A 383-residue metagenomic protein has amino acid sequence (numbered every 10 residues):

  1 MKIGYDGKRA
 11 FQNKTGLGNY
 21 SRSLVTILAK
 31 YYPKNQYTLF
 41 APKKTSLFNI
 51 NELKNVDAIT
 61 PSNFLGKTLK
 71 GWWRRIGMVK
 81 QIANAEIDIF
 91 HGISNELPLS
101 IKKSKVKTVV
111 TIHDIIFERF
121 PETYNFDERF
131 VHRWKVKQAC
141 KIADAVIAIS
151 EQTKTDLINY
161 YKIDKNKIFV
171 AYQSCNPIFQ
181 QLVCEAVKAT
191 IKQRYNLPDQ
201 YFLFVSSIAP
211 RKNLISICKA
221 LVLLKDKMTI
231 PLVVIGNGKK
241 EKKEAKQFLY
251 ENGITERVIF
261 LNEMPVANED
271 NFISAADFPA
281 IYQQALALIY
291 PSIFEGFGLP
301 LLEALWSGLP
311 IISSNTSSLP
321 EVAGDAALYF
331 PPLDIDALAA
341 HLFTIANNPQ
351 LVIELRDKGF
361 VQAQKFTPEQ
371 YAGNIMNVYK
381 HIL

Functional and structural regions predicted by a protein language model:
M1-L383: Carbohydrate transferase catalytic cores enriched for Leloir-type hexosyltransferases
